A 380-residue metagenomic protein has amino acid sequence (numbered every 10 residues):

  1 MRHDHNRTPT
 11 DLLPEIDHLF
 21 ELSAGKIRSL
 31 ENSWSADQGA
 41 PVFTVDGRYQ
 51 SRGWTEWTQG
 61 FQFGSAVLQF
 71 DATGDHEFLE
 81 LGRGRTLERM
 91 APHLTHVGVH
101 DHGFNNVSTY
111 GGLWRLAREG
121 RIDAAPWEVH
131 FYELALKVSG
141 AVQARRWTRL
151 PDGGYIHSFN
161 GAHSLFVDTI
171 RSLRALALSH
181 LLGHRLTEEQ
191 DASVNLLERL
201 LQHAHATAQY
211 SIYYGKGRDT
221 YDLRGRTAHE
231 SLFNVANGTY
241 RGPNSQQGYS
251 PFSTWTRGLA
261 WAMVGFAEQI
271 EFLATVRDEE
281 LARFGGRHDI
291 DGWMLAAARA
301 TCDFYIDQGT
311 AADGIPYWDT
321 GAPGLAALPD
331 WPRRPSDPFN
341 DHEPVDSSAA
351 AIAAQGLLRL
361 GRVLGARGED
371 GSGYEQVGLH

Functional and structural regions predicted by a protein language model:
M1-H380: Glycan-recognition and catalytic cores of secretory/periplasmic carbohydrate-active enzymes
